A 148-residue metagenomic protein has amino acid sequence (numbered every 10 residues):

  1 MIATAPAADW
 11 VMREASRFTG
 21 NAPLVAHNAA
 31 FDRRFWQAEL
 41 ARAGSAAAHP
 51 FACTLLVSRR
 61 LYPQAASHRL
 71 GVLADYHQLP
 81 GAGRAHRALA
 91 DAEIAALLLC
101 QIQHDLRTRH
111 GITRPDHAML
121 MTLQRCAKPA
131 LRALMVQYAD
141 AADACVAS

Functional and structural regions predicted by a protein language model:
M1-H49, P63-Q64, H68-H86: Conserved non-catalytic scaffold segment of RNase H-like nuclease domains
R42, R60, Y76, L98-D105: Active-site catalytic microenvironments for nucleophilic, acid-base chemistry
A46-S58: Conserved beta-strand -> loop -> alpha-helix junction used to position metal-binding or nucleic-acid-contacting
A90: Acidic donor-binding loop at a coil-to-helix junction in glycosyltransferase catalytic cores that engages
E93: Active-site/pore-lining binding-face segments in mid-to-C-terminal subdomains
A96-S148: Acidic two-metal-ion nuclease catalytic site recognized across multiple nuclease folds, prominently DnaQ/RNase D-T
